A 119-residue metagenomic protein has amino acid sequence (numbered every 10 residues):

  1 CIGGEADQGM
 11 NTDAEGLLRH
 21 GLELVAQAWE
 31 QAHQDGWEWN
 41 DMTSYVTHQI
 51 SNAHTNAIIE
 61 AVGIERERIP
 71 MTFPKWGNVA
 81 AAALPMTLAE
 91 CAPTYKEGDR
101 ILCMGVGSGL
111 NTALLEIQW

Functional and structural regions predicted by a protein language model:
C1-F73: Hydrophobic pocket-lining "lid/loop/helix" segments that shape and contact the acyl-thioester
E15, E23, A81-L84, L115: Short capping/connector residues at structural and topological boundaries
A26-E30, N56, A82-A92: Predominant activation on well-ordered alpha-helical scaffold segments within soluble catalytic domains
H48-I50, P74, A89, V106-G107: Short, loop-centered acidic/histidine patches that primarily coordinate divalent metals
A53-N56, A81, L110-A113: Short active-site-adjacent structural elements
A61, E65, W76, E90-Y95: Hydrophobic alpha-helical segments
T72-L84: Active-site-adjacent helical/loop segments in soluble small-molecule enzymes
P85-W119: Conserved beta-strand-centric core segments of catalytic alpha/beta enzyme folds
